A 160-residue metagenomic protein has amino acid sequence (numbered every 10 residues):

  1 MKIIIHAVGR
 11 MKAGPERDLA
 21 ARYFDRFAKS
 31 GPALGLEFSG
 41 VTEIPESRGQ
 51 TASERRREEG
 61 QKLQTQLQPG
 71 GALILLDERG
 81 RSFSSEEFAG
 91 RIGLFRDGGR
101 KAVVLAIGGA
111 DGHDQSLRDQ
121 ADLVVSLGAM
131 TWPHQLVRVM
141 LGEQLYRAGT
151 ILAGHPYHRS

Functional and structural regions predicted by a protein language model:
M1-G31: N-terminal beta1-alpha1 ligand-phosphate binding loop
I5, I74, G108, L141: Conserved RecA-like P-loop NTPase ATPase core
H6-V8, T42, A106: Short hydrophobic segments within beta-strands
M11, E78-R81, G109-G112: Short glycine-rich anion-binding loops that position phosphate/pyrophosphate groups of nucleotides and phosphorylated
R17, S85-A89, R118, R138: Conserved strand-to-helix beginnings and helix N-cap segments that scaffold or border functional pockets
G35-V103: S-adenosyl-L-methionine/SAH cofactor-binding core of RNA-modifying enzymes
F88-G128: A mid-sequence interfacial segment
D111-S160: Structured adenosyl-cofactor binding patch, chiefly the S-adenosyl-L-methionine
